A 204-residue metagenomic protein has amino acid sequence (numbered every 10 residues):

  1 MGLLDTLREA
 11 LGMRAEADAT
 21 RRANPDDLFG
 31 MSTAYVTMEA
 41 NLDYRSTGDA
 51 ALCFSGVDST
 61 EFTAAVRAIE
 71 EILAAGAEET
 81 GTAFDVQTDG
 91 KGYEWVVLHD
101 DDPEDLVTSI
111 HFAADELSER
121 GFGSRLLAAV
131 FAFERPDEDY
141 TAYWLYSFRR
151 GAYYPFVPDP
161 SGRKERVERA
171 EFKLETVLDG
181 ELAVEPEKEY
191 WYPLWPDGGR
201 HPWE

Functional and structural regions predicted by a protein language model:
M1-T63, R166-E204: Charge-rich, low-complexity segments
R14, G76-T80, R120, S124: Short secondary-structure junctions and interdomain/linker hinges
T37-W95: A glycine-rich, hydrophobic loop/mini-helix early in the fold
D58, D100-D102, R150: Short, flexible loop/turn elements at secondary-structure junctions
I72, F112-R120: Conserved short hydrophobic interaction patches
F84-D115: Extracellular-facing segments of soluble proteins and assemblies that are Gly/Ser/Thr-biased and enriched in aromatics
L117-P193: Helix-rich interaction surfaces within compact, conserved domain-sized segments that mediate assembly or partner
